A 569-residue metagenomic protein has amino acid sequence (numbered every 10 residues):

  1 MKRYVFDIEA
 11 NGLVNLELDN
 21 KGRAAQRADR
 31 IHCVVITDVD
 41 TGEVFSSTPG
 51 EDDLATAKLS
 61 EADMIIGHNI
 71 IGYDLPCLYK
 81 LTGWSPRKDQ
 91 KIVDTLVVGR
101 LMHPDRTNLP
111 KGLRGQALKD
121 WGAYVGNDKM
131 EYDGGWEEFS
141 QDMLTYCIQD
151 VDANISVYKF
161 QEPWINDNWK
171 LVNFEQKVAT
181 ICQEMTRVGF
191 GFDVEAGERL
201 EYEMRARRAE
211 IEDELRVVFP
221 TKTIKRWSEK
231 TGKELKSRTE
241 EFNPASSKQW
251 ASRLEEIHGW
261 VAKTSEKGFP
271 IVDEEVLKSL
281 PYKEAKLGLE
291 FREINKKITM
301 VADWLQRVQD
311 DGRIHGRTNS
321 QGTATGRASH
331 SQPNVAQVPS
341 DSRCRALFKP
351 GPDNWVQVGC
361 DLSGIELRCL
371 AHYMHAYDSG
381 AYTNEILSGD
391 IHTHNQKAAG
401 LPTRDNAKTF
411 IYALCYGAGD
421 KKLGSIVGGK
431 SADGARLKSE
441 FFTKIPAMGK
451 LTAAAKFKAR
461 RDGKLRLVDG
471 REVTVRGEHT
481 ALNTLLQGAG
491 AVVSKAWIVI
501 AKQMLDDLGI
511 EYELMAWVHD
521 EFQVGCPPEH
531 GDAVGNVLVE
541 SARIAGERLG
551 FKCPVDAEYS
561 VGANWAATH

Functional and structural regions predicted by a protein language model:
M1-E9, V14, I31-V35, L109 (+10 more regions): Conserved "right-hand" nucleotidyltransferase catalytic core of DNA-directed polymerases
K21-G22, R30, E366-A399, G470: Metal-dependent catalytic core segments for phosphate chemistry
Q26-H32, I36-D52, A57, D63-P163 (+3 more regions): Active-site-proximal helix-loop-helix substrate-binding element of RNase H-like nuclease domains
D63-I71, N243, D361, K422 (+1 more regions): Short glycine-rich phosphate-binding loop at a beta-alpha junction
I71-W84, R100-H103, W250-H258, S363-D378: Short active-site loop/helix that positions an aromatic residue
G99, G122, V178-M185, G288 (+5 more regions): Short alpha-helical scaffolding segments that buttress acidic/His motifs in well-ordered protein cores
L200-T231, N243, T443-A453, E529-H569: Polymerase palm active-site segment centered on the conserved acidic dipeptide of motif C
S237, V261-A262, P281, H315-G316 (+6 more regions): Conserved catalytic core of nucleic-acid polymerases
